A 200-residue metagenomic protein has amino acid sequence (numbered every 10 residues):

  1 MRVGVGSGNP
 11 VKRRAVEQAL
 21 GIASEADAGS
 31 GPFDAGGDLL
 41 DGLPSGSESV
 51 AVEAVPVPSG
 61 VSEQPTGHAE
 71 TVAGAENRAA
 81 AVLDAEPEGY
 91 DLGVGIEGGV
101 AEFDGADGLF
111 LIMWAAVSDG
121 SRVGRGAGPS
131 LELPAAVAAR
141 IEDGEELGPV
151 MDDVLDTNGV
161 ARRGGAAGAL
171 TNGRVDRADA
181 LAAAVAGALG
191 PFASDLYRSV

Functional and structural regions predicted by a protein language model:
M1-D84, E88: N-terminal polybasic phosphate/anion-binding patch
Q64-V200: Anionic-ligand binding patches
